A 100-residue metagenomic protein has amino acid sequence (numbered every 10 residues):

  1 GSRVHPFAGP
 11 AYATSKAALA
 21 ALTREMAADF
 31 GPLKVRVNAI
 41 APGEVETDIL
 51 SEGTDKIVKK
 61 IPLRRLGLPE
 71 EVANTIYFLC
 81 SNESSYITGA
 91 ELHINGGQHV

Functional and structural regions predicted by a protein language model:
G1-A18, T23-P32: Catalytic loop of short-chain dehydrogenase/reductase
R3, V37, A41-S51: Short, flexible catalytic-loop segment of classical short-chain dehydrogenase/reductase
F7, S15, N38, R64-R65: Short alpha-helix in the Rossmann-fold core of NAD(P)-dependent oxidoreductases
F30-P32, V45, C80: A short hydrophobic alpha-helix cap/turn motif
G31, R36, I87-G89: Short, small/polar-rich loop/turn modules that mediate ligand/substrate recognition or access, typified
E52-E71: Catalytic Tyr-x(3-8)-Lys segment
R65-H99: C-terminal substrate-recognition "lid" of short-chain dehydrogenase/reductases
